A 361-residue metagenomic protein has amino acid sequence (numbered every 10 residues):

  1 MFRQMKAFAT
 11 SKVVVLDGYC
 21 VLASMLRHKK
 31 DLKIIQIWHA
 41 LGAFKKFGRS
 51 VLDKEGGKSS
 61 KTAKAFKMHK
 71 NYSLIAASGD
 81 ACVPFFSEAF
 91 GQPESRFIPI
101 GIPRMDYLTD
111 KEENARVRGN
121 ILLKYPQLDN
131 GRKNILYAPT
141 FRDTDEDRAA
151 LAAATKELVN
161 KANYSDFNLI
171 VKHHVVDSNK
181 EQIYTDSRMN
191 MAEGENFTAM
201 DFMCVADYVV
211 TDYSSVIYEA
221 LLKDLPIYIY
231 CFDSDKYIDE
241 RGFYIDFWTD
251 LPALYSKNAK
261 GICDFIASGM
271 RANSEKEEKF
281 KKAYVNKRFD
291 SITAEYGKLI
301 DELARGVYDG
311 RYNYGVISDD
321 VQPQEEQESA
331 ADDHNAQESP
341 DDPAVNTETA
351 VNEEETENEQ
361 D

Functional and structural regions predicted by a protein language model:
M1-E112: Active-site and donor-binding regions of nucleotide-sugar-utilizing enzymes
F2-A9, V175-Y218: Donor nucleotide-activated moiety binding/catalytic core segment of transferases that use nucleotide-activated donors
K12, K70-I75, N168, V205-Y208 (+1 more regions): Short active-site oxyanion
V14-C20, M25-H28, K33-W38, N196-R241: A donor-sugar binding/catalytic signature common to diverse glycosyltransferases and related nucleotide-sugar
G18, S78-A81, H173-V175, Y213 (+1 more regions): Helix N-cap/beta->alpha junction signal
F97-I183, S256, V316: Conserved catalytic-core segment of nucleotide-activated headgroup transferases in glycan assembly
E113, A259-K260, D264-H334, E338-D342 (+2 more regions): C-terminal amphipathic helix plus adjacent low-complexity, charged tail appended to glycosyltransferase catalytic
S215-Y284: Catalytic binding pocket for nucleotide-activated donors in carbohydrate/polymer assembly enzymes
